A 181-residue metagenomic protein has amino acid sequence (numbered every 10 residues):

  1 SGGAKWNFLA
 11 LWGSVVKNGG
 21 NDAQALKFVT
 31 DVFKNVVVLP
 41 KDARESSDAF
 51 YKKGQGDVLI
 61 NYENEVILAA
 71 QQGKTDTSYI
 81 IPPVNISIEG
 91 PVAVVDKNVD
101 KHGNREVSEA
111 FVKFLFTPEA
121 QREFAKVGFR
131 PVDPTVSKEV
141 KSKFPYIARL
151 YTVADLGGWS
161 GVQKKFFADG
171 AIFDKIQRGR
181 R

Functional and structural regions predicted by a protein language model:
S1-G3, A10-G13: A conserved helix-loop-strand patch within extracytoplasmic ligand-binding domains of the periplasmic binding
S1-G3, N64-I67, N85-S87, N98-D100: Solvent-exposed loop/turn segments at secondary-structure junctions within structured extracellular/periplasmic domains
G2-W6, Q24, K41-D42, S87 (+1 more regions): Generic recognition of short, well-ordered alpha-helical interface segments
L9, I88-V92: Small-molecule pocket liners
G13-P82: Ligand-binding pocket segment of bilobal, Venus flytrap-like solute-binding proteins
V15-V16, D96-V99: Short loop segments at secondary-structure junctions
E45-A49, V94-D96, F129-V132: N-terminal low-complexity, Ser/Thr/acidic repeat segments characteristic of secreted and surface-exposed proteins
V99-R181: Extracellular/periplasmic juxtamembrane helices and adjacent flexible linkers that interface with membrane partners
